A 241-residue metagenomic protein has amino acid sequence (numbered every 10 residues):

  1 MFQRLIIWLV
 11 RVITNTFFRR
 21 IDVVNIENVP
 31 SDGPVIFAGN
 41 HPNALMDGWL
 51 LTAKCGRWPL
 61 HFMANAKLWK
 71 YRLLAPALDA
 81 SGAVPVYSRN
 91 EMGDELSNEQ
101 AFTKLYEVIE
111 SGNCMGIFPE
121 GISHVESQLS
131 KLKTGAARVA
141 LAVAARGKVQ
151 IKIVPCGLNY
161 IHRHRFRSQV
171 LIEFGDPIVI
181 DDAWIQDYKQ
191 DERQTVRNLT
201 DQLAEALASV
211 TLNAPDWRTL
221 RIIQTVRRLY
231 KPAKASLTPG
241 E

Functional and structural regions predicted by a protein language model:
F2-V10, T14-D191: Soluble catalytic domains of membrane acyltransferases
R193-Q194, D201-E241: Long, charge-rich alpha-helical interaction segments
